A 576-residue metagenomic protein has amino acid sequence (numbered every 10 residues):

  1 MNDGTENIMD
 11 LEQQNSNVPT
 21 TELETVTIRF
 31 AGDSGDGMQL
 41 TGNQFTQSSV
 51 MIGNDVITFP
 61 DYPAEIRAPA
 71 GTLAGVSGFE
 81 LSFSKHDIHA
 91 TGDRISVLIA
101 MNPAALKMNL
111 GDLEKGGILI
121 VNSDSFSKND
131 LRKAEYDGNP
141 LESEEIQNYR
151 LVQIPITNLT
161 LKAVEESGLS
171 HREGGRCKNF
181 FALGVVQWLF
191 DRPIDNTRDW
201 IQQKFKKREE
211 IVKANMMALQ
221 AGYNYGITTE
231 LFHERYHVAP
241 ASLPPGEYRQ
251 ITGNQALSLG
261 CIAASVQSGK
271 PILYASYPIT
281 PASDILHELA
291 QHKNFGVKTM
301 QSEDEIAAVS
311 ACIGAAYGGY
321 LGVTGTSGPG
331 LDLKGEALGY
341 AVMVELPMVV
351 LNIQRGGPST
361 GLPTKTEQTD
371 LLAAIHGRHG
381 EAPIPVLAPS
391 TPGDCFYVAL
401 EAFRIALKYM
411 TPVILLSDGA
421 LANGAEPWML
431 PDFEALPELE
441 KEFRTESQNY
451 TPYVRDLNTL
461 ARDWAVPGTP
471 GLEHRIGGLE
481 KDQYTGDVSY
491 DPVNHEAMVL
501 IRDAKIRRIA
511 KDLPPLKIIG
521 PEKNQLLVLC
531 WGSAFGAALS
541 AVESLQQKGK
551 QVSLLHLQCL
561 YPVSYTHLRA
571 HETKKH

Functional and structural regions predicted by a protein language model:
N2-S268: Active-site cofactor/cluster-binding pocket
T25, A163-V164, L231-G246, V266-K270 (+4 more regions): Gly-rich Lys/Arg/Thr-decorated short loops/hinges at beta-loop-alpha junctions or inter-strand turns that position
T25-L113, L259, I272, T280-H376 (+2 more regions): Thiamine diphosphate
G35-M38, N179, W188-F190, P278-A282 (+6 more regions): Gly/Ser/Thr-rich loops at beta-strand to alpha-helix junctions that form or flank small-molecule/cofactor-binding
K133-E144, L371-A374, D432-F443: Acidic, Ser/Thr-rich peripheral helices and adjacent loops at domain boundaries
I146-Y149, Q153-L159, K365-P412, D418 (+2 more regions): Conserved thiamine diphosphate
L243, I251-G260, S268, V398-R569: Flexible, low-complexity linker and terminal segments
A570-H576: A short, hydrophobic C-terminal helix/tail in secreted or cell-surface proteins
